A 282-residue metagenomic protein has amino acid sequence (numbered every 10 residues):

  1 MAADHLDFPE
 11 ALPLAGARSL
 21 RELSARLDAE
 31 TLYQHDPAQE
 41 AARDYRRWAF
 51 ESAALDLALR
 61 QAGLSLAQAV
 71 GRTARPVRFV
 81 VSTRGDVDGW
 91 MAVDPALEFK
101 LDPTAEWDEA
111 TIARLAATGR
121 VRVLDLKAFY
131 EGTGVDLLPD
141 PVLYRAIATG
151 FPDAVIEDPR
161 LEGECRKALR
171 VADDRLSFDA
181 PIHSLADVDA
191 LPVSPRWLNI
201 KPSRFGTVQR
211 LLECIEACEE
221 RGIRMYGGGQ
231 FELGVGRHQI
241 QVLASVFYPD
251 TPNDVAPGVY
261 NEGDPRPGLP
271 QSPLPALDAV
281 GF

Functional and structural regions predicted by a protein language model:
M1-L6, Y33-A41, D86-V93, D153-E164 (+1 more regions): Charged, low-complexity, helix/coiled-coil-prone segments
M1-Q61: Metal- or metallocofactor-binding catalytic centers and their adjacent structured scaffolds across diverse enzyme
A42-E162: Active-site-facing alpha/beta catalytic cores
L64-P76, D250-G263: Short alpha-helical "patches" and their helix-cap loops
D108-V246, P252-Q271: Catalytic core of soluble alpha/beta enzymes
G268-S272, L277-F282: N-terminal regions of ATP-driven nucleic-acid and macromolecular assemblies, encompassing P-loop NTP-binding domains
